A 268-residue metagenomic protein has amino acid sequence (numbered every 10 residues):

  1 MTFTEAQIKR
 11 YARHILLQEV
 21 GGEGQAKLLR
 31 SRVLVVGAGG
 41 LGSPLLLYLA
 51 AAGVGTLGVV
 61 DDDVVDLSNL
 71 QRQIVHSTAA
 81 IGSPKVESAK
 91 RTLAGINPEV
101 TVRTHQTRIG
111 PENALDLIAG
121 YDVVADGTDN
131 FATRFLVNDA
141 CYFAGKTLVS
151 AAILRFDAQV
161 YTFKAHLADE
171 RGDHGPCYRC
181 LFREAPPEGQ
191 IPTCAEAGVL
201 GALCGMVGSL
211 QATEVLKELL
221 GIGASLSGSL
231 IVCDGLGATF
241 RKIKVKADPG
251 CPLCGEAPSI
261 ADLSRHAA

Functional and structural regions predicted by a protein language model:
M1-A268: Adenine nucleotide-associated cytosolic modules
